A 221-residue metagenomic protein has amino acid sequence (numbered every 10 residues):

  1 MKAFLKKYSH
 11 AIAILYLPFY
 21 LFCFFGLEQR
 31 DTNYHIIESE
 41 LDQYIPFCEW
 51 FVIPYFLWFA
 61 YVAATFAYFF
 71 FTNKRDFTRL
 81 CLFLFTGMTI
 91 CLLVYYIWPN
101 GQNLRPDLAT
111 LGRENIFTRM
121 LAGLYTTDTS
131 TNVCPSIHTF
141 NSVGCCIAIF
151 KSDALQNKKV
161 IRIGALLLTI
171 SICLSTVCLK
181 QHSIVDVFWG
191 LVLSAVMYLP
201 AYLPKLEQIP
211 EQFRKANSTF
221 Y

Functional and structural regions predicted by a protein language model:
M1-A63, G112-R113, L121, F220-Y221: N-terminal transmembrane-helix/juxtamembrane module of multi-pass inner/ER membrane proteins
P18, P54-Y61, I137-G144, F188-V192: Membrane-embedded alpha-helical segments of multi-pass membrane proteins, especially the transmembrane helices
L21-C23, M88-I97, L167-V177: Aromatic-anchored segments of alpha-helical transmembrane domains
L27-D42, F70-V160, Q208-Y221: Membrane-interface loops
Y61-F66, S142-A148, L167-S175: Hydrophobic, membrane-inserted alpha-helices
A109, T129-C134, S171-Y198: Interfacial helix-loop-helix junctions of multi-pass membrane proteins
N157-I170: Short hydrophobic alpha-helices at membrane interfaces in multi-pass membrane enzymes
S183, W189-Y221: C-terminal membrane module of polytopic membrane proteins
